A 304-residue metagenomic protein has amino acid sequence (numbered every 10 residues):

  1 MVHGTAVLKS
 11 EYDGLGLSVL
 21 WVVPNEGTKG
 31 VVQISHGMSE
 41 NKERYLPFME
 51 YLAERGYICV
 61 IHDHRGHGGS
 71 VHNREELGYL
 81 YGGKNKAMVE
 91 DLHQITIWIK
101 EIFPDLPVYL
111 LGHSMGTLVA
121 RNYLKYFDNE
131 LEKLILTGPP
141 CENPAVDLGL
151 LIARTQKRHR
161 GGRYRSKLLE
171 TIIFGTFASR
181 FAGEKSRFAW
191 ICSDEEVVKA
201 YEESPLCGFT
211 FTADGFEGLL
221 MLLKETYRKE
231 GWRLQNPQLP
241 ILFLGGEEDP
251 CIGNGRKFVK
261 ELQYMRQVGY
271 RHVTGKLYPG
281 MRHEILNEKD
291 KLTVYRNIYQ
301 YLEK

Functional and structural regions predicted by a protein language model:
M1-E26: N-terminal cap/lid segment of alpha/beta-hydrolase-fold proteins
V32, H36-E40, S114, E247-E248: Active-site glycine-rich loops that stabilize anionic/oxyanionic intermediates across multiple enzyme folds
R44-E75: Conserved alpha/beta-hydrolase
L80-E101: Alpha/beta-hydrolase active-site loop
F103-S114: Alpha/beta-hydrolase fold nucleophile elbow
A120-L206: Alpha/beta-hydrolase-fold enzymes
F243-G245: Short beta-strand/loop motif that positions the catalytic acidic residue of the alpha/beta-hydrolase fold
V268-K304: Catalytic active-site module of serine/aspartate enzymes centered on a nucleophile-bearing elbow/loop
